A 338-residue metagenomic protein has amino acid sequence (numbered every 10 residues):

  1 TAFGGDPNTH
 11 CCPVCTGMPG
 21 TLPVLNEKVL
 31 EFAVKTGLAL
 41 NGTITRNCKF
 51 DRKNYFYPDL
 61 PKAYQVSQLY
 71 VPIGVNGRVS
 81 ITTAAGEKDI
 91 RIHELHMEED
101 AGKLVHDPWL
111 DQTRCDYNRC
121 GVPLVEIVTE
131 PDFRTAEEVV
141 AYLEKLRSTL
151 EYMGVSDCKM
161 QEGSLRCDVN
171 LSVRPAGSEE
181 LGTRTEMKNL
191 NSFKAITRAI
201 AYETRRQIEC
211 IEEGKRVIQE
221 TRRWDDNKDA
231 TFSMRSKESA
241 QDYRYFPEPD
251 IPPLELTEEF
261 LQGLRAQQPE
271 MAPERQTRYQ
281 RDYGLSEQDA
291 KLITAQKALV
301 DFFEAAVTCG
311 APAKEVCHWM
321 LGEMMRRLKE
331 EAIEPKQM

Functional and structural regions predicted by a protein language model:
T1-P269, R281, E287, T308-P312 (+1 more regions): Basic, nucleic-acid-interacting segments
T185, K291, A305-A306, A332-E334: Composition- and surface-driven signal marking solvent-exposed, interaction-prone regions in large proteins
Q268-I293, A298-F302, A306: Long, charged low-complexity interaction segments
D289, F302, P312-M320: Residue-level detector of well-ordered alpha-helical segments, enriched for hydrophobic/aromatic packing positions
T294-K297, C317, L321: Generic structural concept
L328-M338: Small-residue-rich helix-loop
